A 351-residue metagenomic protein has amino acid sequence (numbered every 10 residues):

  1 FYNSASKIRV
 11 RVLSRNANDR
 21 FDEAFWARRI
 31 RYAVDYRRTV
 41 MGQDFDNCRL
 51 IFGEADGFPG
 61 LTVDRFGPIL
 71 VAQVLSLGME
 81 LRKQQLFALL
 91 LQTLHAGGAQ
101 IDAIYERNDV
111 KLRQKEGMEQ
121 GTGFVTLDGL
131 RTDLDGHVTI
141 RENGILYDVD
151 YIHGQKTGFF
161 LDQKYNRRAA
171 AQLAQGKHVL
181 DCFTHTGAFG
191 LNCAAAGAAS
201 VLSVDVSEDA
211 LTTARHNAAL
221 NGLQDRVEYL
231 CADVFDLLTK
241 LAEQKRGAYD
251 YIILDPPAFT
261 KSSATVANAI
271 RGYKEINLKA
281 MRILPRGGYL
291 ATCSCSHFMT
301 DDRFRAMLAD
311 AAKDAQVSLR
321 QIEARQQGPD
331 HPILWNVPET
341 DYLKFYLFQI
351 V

Functional and structural regions predicted by a protein language model:
F1-G67: Non-catalytic accessory regions of SAM-dependent methyltransferases
G53-D64, K83-F159: Non-catalytic substrate-recognition/targeting regions of SAM-dependent transferases
Q172, T186-A199: Conserved SAM-binding loop of SAM-dependent methyltransferases across substrates and taxa, primarily the Class I
G176-H185: Conserved class I S-adenosyl-L-methionine
S200-D205: Conserved SAM-binding motif I beta-strand of class I
D209-I253: S-adenosyl-L-methionine
A248, E275, Y289-V351: C-terminal catalytic and target-recognition region of SAM-dependent MTase-like enzymes, primarily methyltransferases
Y249-K279: Mobile active-site "lid"/loop adjacent to the S-adenosyl-L-methionine
